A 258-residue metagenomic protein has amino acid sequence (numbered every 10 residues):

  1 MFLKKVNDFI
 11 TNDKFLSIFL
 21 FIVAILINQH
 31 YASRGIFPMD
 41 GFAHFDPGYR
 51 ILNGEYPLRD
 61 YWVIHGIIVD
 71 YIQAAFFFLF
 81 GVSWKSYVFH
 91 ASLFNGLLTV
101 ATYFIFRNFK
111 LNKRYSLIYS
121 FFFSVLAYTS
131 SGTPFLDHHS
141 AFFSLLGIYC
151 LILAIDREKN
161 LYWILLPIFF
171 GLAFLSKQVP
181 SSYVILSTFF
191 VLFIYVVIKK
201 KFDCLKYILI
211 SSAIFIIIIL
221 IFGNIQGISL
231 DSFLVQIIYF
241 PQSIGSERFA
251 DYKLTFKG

Functional and structural regions predicted by a protein language model:
M1-I27, K113, K206, I210-S211: Start-transfer (signal-anchor) and selected internal transmembrane alpha helices of multi-pass inner/ER membrane
A32-P47, P57-I72, V82-K85, Q226-L230: Extracytoplasmic catalytic/substrate-binding loops of multi-pass membrane glycan-assembly enzymes
L52-R59, I72-H90, K110, L126: Juxtamembrane segments of multi-pass membrane glycosylation machinery that transfer sugars from lipid-linked donors
L97, T102-V125, N160: Transmembrane-helix signature of polytopic, membrane-embedded enzymes that assemble or transfer cell-envelope glycans
N108-K113, G147-I164, A173, I198: Membrane-interface transmembrane helices that cradle and orient dolichyl/undecaprenyl
S124, Y162-P180, V184-F189: Membrane-interface alpha helices of multi-pass inner-membrane proteins
G132-A141: Short acidic/glycine- and proline-prone juxtamembrane loop motifs at membrane-interface regions of multi-pass membrane
L205-A250, L254, G258: Membrane-lumen/periplasm interface segments of specific transmembrane helices in polyprenyl phosphate-linked
